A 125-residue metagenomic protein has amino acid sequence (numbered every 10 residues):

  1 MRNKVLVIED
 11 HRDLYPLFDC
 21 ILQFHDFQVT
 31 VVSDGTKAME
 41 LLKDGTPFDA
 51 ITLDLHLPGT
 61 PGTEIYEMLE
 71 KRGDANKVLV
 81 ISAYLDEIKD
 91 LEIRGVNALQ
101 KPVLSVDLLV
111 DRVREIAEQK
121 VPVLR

Functional and structural regions predicted by a protein language model:
E9: Conserved acidic carboxylate
R12-T30: Two-component/phosphorelay signaling modules centered on CheY-like receiver
V31-A50: Acidic, metal-coordinating helix/loop segments flanking the phosphotransfer/catalytic sites of two-component signaling
D34, P61-E64: Acidic catalytic/metal-coordinating carboxylates
D54: Active-site residues of response regulator receiver
P58: The feature encodes the CheY-like receiver
T63-A75: Short amphipathic alpha-helix used as the core "switch/output" element in two-component signaling
I81-S82, K101: Hydrophobic/aromatic residues positioned on beta-strands within the core alpha/beta folds
